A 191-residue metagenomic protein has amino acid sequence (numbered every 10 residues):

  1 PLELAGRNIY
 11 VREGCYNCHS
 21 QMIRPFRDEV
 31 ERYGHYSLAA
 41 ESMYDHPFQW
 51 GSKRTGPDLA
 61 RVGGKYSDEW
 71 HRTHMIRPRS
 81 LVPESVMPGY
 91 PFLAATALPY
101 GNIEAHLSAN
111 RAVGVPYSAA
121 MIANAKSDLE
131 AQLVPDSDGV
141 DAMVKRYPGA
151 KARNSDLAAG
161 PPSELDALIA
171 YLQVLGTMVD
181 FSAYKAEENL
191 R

Functional and structural regions predicted by a protein language model:
P1-V11, I23-F26, V30, T55 (+2 more regions): Electrostatic cytochrome c docking/interface patches
G6, R12-Q21, H71, L168 (+1 more regions): The canonical Cys-X-X-Cys-His
V11-N17, M22, T55-D58, V86: Short pre-active-site segment immediately N-terminal to redox-active cysteine/selenocysteine motifs in thiol-based
E13-N17, M22-F26, Y66, P78-R79 (+1 more regions): A generic secondary-structure signal for well-formed alpha-helical elements
P25-R27, A97, N189: Generic structural signal for helix capping and beta-alpha/helix-loop junctions
E31-L165: Electron-transfer interface patches adjacent to heme c in soluble/periplasmic c-type cytochromes and di-/multiheme
E164-V179: C-terminal partner/receptor-binding element of secreted or periplasmic proteins
L175, V179-R191: Extracytoplasmic/luminal low-complexity segments enriched in Pro/Gly and acidic/polar residues that act as flexible
